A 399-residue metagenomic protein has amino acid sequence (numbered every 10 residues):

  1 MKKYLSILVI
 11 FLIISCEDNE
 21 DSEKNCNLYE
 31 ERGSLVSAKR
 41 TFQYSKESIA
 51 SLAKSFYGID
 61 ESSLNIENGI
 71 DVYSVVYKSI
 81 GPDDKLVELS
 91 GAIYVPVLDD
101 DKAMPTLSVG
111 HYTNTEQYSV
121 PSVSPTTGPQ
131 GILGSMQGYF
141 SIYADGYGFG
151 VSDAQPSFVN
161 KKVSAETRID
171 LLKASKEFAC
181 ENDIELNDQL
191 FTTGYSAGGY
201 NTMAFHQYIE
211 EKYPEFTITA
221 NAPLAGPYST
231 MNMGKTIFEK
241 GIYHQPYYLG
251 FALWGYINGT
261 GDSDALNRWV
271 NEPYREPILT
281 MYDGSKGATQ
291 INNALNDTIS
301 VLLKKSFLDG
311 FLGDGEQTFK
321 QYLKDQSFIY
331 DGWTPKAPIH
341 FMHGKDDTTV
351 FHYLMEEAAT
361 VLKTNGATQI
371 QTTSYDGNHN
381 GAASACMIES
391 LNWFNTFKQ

Functional and structural regions predicted by a protein language model:
L12-S15: C-terminal motif of bacterial Sec signal peptides marking the signal peptidase cleavage site
E20-D99: Catalytic-loop region of hydrolases
N27-Y29, G33, L224-G332: Accessory cap/linker subdomain of secreted extracellular hydrolases
S90-V95, D101-T115, N221: Short beta-strand element of the alpha/beta-hydrolase
V97-L98, K102-M104, K173-T193, Y213-T217: Gly/Ser-rich "nucleophile elbow"/oxyanion-hole loop immediately N-terminal to the catalytic nucleophile in hydrolases
F158-E181: Alpha/beta-hydrolase active-site loop
L312-E316, K320-Q326, T349, E356-Q399: C-terminal catalytic histidine-bearing segment of alpha/beta-hydrolase fold enzymes
P335, H340-D347: Short beta-strand/loop motif that positions the catalytic acidic residue of the alpha/beta-hydrolase fold
